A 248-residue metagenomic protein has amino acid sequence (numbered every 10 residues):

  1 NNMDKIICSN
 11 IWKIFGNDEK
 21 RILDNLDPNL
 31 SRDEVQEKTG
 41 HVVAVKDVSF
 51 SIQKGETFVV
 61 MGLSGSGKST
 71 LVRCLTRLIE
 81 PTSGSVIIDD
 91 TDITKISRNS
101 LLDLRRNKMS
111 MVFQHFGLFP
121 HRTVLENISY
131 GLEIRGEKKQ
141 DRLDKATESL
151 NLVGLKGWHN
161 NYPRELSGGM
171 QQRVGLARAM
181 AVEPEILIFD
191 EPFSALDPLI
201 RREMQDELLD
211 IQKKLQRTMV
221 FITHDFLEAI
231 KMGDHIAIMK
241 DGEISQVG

Functional and structural regions predicted by a protein language model:
D24-E34, T91-D92, S129, E133-G136 (+2 more regions): Conserved ABC ATPase "signature" region
V35-G40, T94-S110, I134, K139-Q140: ABC ATPase NBD coupling module
T76: Helix-to-loop junction immediately C-terminal to a conserved catalytic motif
G84-D92: Conserved ABC transporter NBD signature motif
Y162-L166, M170: Conserved ABC ATPase signature
A181-E185: A short, proline-enriched helix->beta-strand linker immediately N-terminal to the Walker B motif in ABC-type P-loop
V247-G248: ABC ATPase "signature
